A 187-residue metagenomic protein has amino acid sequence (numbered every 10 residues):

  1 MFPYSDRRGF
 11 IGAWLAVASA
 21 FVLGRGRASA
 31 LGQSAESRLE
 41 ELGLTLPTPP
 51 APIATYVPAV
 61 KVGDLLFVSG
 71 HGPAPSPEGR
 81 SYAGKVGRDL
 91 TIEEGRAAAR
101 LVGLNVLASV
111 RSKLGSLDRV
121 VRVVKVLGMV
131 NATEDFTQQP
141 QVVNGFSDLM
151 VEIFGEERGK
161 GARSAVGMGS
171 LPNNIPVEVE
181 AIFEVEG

Functional and structural regions predicted by a protein language model:
M1-A18: N-terminal secretory signal peptides and thylakoid transit peptides that target proteins across membranes
G24-A51: C-terminal segment of N-terminal export signals and the immediately downstream linker at the start of the mature
P58-I92: RNase H-like nuclease fold core
L66-H71, V124-T133: Short, well-ordered beta-strand segments in beta-rich or mixed alpha/beta enzyme and ligand-binding folds
A98-G103, S109: Mid-length scaffold segments of soluble, non-membrane domains
K113-V120: Phosphate/pyrophosphate-binding loops at sites that engage ATP/ADP/AMP, CoA/4′-phosphopantetheine, polyphosphate
P140-V177: Short, conserved loop-to-beta-strand elements that form functional interface hotspots
